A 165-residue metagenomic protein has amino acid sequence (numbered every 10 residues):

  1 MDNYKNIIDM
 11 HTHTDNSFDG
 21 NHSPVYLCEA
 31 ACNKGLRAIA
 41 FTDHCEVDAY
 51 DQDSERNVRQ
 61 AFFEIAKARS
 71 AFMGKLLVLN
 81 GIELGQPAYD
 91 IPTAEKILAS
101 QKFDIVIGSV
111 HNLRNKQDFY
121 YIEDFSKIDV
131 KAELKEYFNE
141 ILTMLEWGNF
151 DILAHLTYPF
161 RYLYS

Functional and structural regions predicted by a protein language model:
M1-A88, L98, M144, F160-Y164: An N-terminally biased module of ancient metal coordination in phosphate/nucleic-acid-related enzymes
N16-D19, S100-K102, G108-S165: Domain-core and long-helix interface of multi-subunit machines
P87-I91, K135: Short gly/ser/thr-rich secondary-structure transition/capping motifs
A94: Active-site phosphate-binding/coordination module
